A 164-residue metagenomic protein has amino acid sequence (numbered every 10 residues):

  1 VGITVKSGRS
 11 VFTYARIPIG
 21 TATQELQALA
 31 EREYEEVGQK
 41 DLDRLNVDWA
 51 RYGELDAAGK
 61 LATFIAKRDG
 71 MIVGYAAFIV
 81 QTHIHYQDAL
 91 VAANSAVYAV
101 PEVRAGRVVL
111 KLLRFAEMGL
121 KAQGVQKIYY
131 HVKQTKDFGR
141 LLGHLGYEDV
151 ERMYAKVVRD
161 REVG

Functional and structural regions predicted by a protein language model:
G2-N46: Short amphipathic alpha-helix that is part of the acyltransferase structural core
K40-T63, K67-R68, A76-Q87: A conserved beta-strand-loop-helix scaffold within acyl/acetyltransferase catalytic domains
L61, A122-V125: Short, high-confidence coil segments that cap the C-terminus of an alpha-helix and link into the following beta-strand
S95-G106: A short, internal acetyl-CoA/4′-phosphopantetheine-binding micro-motif in the GNAT/acyltransferase core
R104-M118: Conserved acetyl-CoA-binding loop-helix of GNAT-fold acetyltransferases
I128-G139: Conserved beta-strand-loop-alpha-helix junction that forms the acyl-donor binding cleft
G143-G164: C-terminal "cap" of GNAT-fold acetyltransferases
